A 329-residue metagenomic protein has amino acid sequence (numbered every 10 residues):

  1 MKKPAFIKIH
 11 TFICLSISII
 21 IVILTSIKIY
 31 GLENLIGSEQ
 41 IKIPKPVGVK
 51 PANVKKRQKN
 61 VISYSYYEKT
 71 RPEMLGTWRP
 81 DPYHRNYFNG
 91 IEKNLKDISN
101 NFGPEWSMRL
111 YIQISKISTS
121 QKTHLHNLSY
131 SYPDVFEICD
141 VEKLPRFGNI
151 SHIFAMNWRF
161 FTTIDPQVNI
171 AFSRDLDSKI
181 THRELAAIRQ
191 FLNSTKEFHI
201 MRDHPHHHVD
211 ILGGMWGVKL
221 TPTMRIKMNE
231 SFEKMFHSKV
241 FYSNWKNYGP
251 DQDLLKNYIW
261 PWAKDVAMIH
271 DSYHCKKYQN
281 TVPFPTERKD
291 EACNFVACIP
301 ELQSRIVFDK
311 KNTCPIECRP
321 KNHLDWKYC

Functional and structural regions predicted by a protein language model:
K8-R146: N-terminal anchoring/stem segment of glycosyltransferases
H152-F161: Glycine-rich, basic loop-to-helix element that forms the pyrophosphate-binding segment of sugar-nucleotide handling
P166, R174: Catalytic metal- and UDP-sugar-binding loop of GT-A-like glycosyltransferases, i.e., residues flanking the conserved
A171: Short aromatic/hydrophobic "clamp" motif used to bind/position activated sugar donors
L176-S178: Short acidic donor-binding/metal-coordinating loop in glycosyltransferase active sites
I180-I211: Conserved donor-nucleotide/metal-binding helix-loop-beta segment in metal-dependent transferases, i.e., the alpha-helix
I200, H204-C329: Catalytic core and acceptor-binding pocket of nucleotide-sugar-dependent glycosyltransferases
